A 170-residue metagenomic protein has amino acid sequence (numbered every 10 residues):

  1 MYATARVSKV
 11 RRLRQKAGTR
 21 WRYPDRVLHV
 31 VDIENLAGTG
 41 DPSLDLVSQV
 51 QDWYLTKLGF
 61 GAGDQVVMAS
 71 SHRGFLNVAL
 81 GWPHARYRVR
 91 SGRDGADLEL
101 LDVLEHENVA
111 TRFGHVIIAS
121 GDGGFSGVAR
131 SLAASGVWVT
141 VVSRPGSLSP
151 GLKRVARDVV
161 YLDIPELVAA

Functional and structural regions predicted by a protein language model:
Y2-A96, W138: Domain-level signal for Mg2+-assisted phosphodiester chemistry and nucleotide/NA-binding surfaces in nucleic-acid
H72-A170: Nuclease catalytic cores that cleave nucleic-acid phosphodiester bonds, predominantly acidic two-metal-ion
